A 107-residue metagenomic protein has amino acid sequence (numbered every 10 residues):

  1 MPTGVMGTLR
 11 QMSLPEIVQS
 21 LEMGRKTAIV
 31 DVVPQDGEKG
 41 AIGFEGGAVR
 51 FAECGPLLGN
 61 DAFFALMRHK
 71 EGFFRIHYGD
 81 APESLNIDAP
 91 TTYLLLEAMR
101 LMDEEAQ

Functional and structural regions predicted by a protein language model:
M1-Q107: Acidic, Ser/Thr/Pro-enriched low-complexity segments and adjacent helix/loop capping patches that create flexible
